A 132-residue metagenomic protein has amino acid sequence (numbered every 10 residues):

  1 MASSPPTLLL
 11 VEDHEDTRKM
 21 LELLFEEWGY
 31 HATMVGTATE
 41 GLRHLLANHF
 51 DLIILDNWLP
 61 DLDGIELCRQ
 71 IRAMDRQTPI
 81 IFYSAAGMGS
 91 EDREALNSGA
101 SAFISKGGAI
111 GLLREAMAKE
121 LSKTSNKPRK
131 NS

Functional and structural regions predicted by a protein language model:
E12: Conserved acidic carboxylate
E15-T33: Two-component/phosphorelay signaling modules centered on CheY-like receiver
M34-L52: Acidic, metal-coordinating helix/loop segments flanking the phosphotransfer/catalytic sites of two-component signaling
T37, D63-E66: Acidic catalytic/metal-coordinating carboxylates
R43, I65-R76: Short amphipathic alpha-helix used as the core "switch/output" element in two-component signaling
D56: Active-site residues of response regulator receiver
E66, G87-E115: Alpha4 helix (beta4-alpha4-beta5 surface) of REC/receiver domains from two-component response regulators
